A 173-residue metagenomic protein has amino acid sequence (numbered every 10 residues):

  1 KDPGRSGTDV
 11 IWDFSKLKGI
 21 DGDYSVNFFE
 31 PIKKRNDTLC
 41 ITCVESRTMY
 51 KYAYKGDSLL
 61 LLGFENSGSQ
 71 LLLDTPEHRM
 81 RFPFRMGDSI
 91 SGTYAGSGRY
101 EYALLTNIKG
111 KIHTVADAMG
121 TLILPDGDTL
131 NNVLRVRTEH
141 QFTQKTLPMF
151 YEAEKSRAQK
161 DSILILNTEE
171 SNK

Functional and structural regions predicted by a protein language model:
K1, R5-S15, A95-K173: Acidic, serine/threonine-rich low-complexity disordered tracts
K1-L59: Solvent-exposed N-terminal domain segments of exported/luminal and surface proteins
R5-T8, I20-D23, D57, F64 (+4 more regions): Intrinsically disordered, low-complexity regions
K34-A116: Extracellular-facing segments of soluble proteins and assemblies that are Gly/Ser/Thr-biased and enriched in aromatics
